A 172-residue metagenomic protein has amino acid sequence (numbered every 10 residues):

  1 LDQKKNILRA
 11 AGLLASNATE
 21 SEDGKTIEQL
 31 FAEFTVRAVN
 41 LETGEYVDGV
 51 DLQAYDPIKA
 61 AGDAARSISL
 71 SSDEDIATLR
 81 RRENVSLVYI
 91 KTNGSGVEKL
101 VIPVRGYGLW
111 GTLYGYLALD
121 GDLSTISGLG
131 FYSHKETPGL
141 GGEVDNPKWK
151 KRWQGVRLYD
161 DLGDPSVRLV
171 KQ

Functional and structural regions predicted by a protein language model:
L1-Q172: Flexible, solvent-exposed loop/hinge segments and secondary-structure transition points
